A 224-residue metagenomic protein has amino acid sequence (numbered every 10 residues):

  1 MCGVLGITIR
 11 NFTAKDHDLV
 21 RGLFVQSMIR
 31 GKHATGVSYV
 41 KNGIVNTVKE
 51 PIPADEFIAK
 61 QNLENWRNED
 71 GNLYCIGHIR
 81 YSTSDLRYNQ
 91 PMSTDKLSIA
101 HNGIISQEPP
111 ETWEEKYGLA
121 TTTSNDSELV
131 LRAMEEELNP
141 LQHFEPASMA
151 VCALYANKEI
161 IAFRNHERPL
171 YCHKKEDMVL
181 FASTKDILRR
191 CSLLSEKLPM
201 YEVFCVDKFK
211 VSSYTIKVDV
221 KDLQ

Functional and structural regions predicted by a protein language model:
M1-Q224: Conserved short alpha-helical segments that host acidic/polar catalytic motifs at enzyme active sites
